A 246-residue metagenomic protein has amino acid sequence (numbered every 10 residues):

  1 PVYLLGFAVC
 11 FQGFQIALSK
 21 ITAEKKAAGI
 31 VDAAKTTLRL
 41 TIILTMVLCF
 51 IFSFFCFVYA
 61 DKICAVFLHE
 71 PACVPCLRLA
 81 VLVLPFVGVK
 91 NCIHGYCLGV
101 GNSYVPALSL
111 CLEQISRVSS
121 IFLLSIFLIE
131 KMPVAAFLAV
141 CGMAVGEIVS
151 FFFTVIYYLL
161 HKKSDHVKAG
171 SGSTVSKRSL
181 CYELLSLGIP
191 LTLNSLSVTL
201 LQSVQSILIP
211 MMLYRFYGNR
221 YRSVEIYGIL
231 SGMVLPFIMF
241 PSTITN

Functional and structural regions predicted by a protein language model:
P1-A23, P85, S203, S231-N246: Small-residue-rich midsections of specific transmembrane alpha-helices
V9-I43, G99-Y104, T245-N246: Transmembrane-helix boundary and interhelical linker motifs in polytopic inner-membrane proteins
I30-V47, F55, C181, L185 (+1 more regions): Interfacial transmembrane-helix starts/ends
I51-P71: Short membrane-interface helical motifs at transmembrane helix boundaries in multi-pass membrane transporters
H69-C92, L230: Alpha-helical transmembrane segments of multi-pass membrane proteins
F86-S109: Membrane-interface junctions at transmembrane-helix termini in multi-pass inner-membrane proteins
S109-L123, K131-H161, S231: Hydrophobic alpha-helical transmembrane segments
G146, S150, T154, Y158 (+1 more regions): Transmembrane helical elements of multi-pass membrane transporters/channels
